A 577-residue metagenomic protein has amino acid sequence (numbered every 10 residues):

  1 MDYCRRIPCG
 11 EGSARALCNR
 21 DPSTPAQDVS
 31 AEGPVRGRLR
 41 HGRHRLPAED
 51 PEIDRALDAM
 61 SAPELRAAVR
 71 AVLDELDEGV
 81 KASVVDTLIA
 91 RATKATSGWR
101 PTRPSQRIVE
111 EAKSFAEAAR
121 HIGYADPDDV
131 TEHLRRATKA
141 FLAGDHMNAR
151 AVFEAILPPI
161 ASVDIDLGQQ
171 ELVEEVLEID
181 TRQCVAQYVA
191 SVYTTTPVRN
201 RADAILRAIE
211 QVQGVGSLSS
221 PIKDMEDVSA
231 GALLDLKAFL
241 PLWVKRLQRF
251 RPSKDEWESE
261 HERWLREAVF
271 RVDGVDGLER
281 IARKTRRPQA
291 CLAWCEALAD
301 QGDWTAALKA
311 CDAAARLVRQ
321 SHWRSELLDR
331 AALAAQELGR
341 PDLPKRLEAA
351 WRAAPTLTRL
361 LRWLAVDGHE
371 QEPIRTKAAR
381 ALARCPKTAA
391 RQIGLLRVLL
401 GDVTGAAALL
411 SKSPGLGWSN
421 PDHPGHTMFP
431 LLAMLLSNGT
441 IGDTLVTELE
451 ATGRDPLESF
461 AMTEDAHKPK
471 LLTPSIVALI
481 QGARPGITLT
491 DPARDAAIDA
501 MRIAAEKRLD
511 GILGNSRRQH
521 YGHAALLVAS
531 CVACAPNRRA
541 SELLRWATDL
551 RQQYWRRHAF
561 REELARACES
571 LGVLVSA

Functional and structural regions predicted by a protein language model:
D2-R6, E11-A577: Eukaryote-biased, non-catalytic alpha-solenoid scaffold regions
